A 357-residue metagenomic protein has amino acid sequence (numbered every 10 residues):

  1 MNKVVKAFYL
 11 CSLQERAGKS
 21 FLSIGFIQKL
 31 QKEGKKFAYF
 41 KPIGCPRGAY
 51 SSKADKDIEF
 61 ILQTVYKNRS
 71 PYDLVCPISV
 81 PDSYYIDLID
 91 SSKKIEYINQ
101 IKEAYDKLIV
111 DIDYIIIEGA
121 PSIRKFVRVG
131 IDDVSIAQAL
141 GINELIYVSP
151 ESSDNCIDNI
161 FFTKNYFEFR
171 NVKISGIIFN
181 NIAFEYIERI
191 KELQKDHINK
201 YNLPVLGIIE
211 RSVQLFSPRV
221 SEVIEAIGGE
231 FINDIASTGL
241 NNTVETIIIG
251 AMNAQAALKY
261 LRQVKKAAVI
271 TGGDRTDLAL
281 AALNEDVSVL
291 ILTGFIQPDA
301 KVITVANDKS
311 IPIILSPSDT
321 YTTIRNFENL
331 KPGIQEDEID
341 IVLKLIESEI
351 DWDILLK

Functional and structural regions predicted by a protein language model:
N2-F8: Extreme N-terminal starter segment of soluble prokaryotic enzymes
V5, K35-K36, V110-D113, I142 (+2 more regions): Short, high-confidence coil segments that cap the C-terminus of an alpha-helix and link into the following beta-strand
C11-A17, F21-I95: N-terminal phosphate/diphosphate-binding loop that engages ATP/GTP or pyrophosphate donors across diverse enzyme folds
C76-D82, K93-E96, D196-F216: Ligand-binding beta-strand-loop-alpha-helix segment within the catalytic cores of soluble metabolic enzymes
I78-L88, I116-G119, I142-V148, N241: Gly-rich Lys/Arg/Thr-decorated short loops/hinges at beta-loop-alpha junctions or inter-strand turns that position
Y85-V129, V134-Q138: Phosphate-binding/switch loop-helix module in NTP-utilizing enzymes
G119, L203, I208-T271, F327-K357: Non-catalytic interface/targeting segments
A120-L203, D274-G333: Conserved catalytic-core segment of NTP-binding enzymes
